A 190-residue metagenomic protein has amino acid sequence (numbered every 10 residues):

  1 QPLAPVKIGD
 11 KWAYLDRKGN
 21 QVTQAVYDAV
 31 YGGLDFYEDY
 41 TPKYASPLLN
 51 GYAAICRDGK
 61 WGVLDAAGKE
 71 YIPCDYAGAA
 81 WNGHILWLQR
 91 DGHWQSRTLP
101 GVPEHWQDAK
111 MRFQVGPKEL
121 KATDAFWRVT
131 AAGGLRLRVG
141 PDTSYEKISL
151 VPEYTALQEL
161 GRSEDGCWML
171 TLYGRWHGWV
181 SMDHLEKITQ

Functional and structural regions predicted by a protein language model:
Q1-P117: Residue-level detector of conserved, function-critical positions
P2, G51, T123-R128, G133: Short structural boundary motif marking the start of a folded domain
H105-A125, L172-Q190: Boundary regions of SH3-family modules and the immediately adjacent low-complexity/disordered segments in eukaryotic
G133-L135, T155: Surface-exposed loop/turn positions
P141-E146: Short alpha-helix capping/helix-loop boundary micro-motifs
S149-D183: SH3/SH3-like beta-barrel superfamily modules
